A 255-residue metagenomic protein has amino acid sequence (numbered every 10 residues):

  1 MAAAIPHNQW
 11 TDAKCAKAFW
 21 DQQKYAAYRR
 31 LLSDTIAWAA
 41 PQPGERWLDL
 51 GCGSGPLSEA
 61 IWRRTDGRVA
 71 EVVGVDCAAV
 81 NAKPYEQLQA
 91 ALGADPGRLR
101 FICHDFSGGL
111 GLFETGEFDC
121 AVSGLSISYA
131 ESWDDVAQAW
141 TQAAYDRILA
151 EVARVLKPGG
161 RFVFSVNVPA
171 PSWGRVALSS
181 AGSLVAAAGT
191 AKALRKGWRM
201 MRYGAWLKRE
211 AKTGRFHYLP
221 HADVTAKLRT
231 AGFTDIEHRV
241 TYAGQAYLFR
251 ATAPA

Functional and structural regions predicted by a protein language model:
M1-P41, P56-A60: Conserved class I S-adenosyl-L-methionine
E45-G53: Conserved class I S-adenosyl-L-methionine
P56-G109: Class I SAM-dependent methyltransferase SAM/SAH-binding core
G111-A121: A short acidic, Gly/Pro-enriched loop at the edge of an enzyme's catalytic core that lines a small-molecule cofactor
C120-A143: A short SAM/SAH-binding and catalytic strip from SAM-dependent methyltransferases
W140-P158: A short glycine-rich, Lys/Arg-flanked "PGG" loop and its adjoining helix->strand segment in the class I
V163-A191: Conserved class I S-adenosyl-L-methionine
R215-A231: Short alpha-helix
